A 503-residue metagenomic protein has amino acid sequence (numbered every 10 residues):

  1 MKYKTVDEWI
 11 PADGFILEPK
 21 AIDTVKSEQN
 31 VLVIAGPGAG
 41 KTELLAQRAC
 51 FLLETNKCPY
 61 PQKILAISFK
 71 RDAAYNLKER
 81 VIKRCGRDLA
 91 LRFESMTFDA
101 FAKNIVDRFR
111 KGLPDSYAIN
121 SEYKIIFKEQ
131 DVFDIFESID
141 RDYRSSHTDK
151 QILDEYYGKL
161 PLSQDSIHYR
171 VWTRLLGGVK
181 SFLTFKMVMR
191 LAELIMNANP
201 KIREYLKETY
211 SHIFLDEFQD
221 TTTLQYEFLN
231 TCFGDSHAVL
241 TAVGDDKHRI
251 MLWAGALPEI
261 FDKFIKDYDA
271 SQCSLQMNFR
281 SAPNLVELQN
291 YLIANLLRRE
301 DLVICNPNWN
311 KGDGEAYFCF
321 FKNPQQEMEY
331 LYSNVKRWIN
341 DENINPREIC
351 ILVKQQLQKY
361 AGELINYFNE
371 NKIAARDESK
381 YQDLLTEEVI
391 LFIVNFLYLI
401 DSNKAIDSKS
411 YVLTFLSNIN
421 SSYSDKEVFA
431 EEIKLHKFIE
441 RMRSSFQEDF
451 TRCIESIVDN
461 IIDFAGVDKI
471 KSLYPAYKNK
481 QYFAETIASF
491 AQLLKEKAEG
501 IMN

Functional and structural regions predicted by a protein language model:
M1-A35, A39, E43-L44, K63-L65 (+2 more regions): Accessory N-terminal region flanking or inserted into the helicase ATPase core in nucleic-acid motor proteins
M1-L113, E204: P-loop NTPase Walker
Q29, P59-K63, L91-R92, D235-A238 (+4 more regions): Short glycine-/polar-rich loops that comprise or flank the Walker A/P-loop and associated switch/sensor motifs
C50, T223, F228-G312: Conserved RecA-like helicase ATPase core segment that couples NTP binding/hydrolysis to strand translocation
R110-S181, A430-Y477: Coupling/switch/interface segments within P-loop NTPase motor domains and analogous charged loops in nucleic-acid
E217: Walker B catalytic acidic pair
D269-S271, M277-I373: Helicase P-loop NTPase motor core
N345-K495: ATPase/helicase motor core of nucleic-acid motors
